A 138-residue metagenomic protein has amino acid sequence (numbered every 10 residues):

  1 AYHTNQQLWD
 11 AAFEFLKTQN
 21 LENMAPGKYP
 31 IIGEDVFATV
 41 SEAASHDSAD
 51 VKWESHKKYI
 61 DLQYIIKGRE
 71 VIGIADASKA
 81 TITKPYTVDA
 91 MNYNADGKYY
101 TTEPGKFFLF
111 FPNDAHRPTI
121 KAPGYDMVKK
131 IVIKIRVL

Functional and structural regions predicted by a protein language model:
A1-E42, D47-S55: A short, N-terminal "cap"/entry segment at the start of jelly-roll beta-barrel domains of the cupin/DSBH fold
G33, D50-D61, S78-I82, T102-P104: A short beta-loop-beta micro-motif enriched in histidine and acidic residues
D35, Y59, R69-V71, K106 (+1 more regions): Structural motif
A38-H56, I66-A80, P112: Conserved short histidine dyad/triad with adjacent acidic residue
K58-E70, S78, K84-D89, K134-I135: Short, conserved beta-strand element in jelly-roll/cupin
I82-T102: An anionic, turn-rich surface loop/hairpin at beta-sheet edges that serves as a generic interaction/coordination patch
T101-I120: Conserved metal-binding segment of the jelly-roll/cupin
F107-L109, Y125-L138: A short hydrophobic beta-strand segment most commonly corresponding to one strand of the jelly-roll/cupin
